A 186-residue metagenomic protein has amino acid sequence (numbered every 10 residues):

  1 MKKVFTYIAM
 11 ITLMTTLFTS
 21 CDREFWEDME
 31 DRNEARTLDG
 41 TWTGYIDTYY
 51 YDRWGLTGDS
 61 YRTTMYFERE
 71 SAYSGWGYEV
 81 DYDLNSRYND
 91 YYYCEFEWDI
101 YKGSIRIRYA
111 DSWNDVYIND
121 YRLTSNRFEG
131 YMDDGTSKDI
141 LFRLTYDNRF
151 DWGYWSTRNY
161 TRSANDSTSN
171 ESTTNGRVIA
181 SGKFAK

Functional and structural regions predicted by a protein language model:
M1-D22: Sec-dependent bacterial lipoprotein signal peptides
Y7, S20-C21, W98, N114 (+1 more regions): Residue-level recognition of alpha-helix boundary/capping or hinge positions
T15-W42, F150-W152: Bacterial Sec-dependent N-terminal signal peptides
N33-S60, F96, I100: Tryptophan-anchored aromatic micro-motifs
L38, W42, Y73-G75, F128: Structural detector for hydrophobic anchor residues on beta-strands
T43-Y51, W76-D83, A110, D133-G135: Generic short beta-strand segments
W54-S104: N-terminal glycine/threonine-rich, aromatic-flanked beta-hairpin/loop signature
Y101-K186: Beta-sheet ligand-binding and adhesion/scaffold domains
